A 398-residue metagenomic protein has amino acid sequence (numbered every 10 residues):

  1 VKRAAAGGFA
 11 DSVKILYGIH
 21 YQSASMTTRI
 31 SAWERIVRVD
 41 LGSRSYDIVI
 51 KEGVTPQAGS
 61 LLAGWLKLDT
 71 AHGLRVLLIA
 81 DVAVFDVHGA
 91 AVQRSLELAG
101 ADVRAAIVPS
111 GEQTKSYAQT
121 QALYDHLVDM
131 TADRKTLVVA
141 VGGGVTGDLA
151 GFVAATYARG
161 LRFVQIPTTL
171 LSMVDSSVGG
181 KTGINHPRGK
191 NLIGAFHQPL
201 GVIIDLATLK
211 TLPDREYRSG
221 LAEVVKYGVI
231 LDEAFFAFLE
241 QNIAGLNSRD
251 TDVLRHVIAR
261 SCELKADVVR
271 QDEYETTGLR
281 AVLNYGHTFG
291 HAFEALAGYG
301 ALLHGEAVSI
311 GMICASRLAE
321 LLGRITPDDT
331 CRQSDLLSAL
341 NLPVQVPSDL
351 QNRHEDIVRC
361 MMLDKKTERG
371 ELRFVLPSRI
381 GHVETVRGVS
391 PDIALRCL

Functional and structural regions predicted by a protein language model:
T27-T136: ATP/NTP phosphate-donor binding region
W33-V37, S45, A222-V224, R324-L398: C-terminal charged capping/lid subdomain of soluble metabolic enzymes
D40, V49, F152-G245: A glycine/threonine-rich phosphate-anchoring loop and its flanking beta-alpha core in nucleotide/phosphate-binding
K51, L78, S116, P167 (+4 more regions): Residue-level signal for inorganic ion chemistry
V145-F152, M173, H291-A292: Short glycine/serine/threonine-rich phosphate/pyrophosphate-binding segments that cradle anionic phosphate groups
L149-G160, L296-A297, R317: Alpha-helix C-terminal capping segments
Q241-E355: Active-site segments that bind and position negatively charged phosphate/pyrophosphate groups
